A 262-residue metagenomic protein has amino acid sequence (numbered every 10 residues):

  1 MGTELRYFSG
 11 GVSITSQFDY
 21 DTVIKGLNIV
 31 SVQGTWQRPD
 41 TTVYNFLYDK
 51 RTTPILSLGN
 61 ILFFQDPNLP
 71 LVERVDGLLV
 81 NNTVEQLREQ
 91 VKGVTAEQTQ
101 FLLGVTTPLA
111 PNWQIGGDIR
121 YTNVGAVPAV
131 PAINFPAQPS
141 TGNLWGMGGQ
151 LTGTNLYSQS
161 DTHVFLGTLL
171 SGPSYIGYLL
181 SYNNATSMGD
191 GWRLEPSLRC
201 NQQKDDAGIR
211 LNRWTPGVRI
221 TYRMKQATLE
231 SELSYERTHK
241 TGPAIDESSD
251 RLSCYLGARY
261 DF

Functional and structural regions predicted by a protein language model:
M1-F262: Gram-negative and organellar
